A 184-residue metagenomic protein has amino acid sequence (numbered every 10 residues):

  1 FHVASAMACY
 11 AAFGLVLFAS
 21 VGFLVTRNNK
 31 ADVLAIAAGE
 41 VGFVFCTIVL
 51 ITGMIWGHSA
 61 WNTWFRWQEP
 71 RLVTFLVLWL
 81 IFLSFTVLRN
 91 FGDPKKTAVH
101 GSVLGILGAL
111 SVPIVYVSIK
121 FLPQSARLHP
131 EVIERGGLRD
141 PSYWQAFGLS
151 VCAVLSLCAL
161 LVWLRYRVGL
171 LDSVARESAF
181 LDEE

Functional and structural regions predicted by a protein language model:
F1-E184: Polytopic transmembrane helical bundles with strong interfacial aromatic enrichment
